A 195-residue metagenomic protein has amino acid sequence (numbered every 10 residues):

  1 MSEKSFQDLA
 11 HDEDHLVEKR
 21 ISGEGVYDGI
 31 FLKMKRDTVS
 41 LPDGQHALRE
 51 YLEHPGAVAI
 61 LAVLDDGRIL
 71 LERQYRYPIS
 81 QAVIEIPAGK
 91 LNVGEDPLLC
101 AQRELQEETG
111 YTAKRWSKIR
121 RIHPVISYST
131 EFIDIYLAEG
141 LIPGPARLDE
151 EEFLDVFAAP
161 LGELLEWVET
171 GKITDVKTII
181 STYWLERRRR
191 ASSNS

Functional and structural regions predicted by a protein language model:
M1-D28, M34: N-terminal presequences and immediately downstream first alpha-helices
S2-F6, D14-V17, A59-R103, L141: Conserved Nudix-box catalytic region and its N-terminal flanking loop in Nudix hydrolases and closely related
S22-A59, D65: Acidic, metal-coordinating catalytic segment for phosphate/diphosphate chemistry, firing primarily on the Nudix
G25-G29, Y77, I122-I133, R190: Acidic pyrophosphate-coordinating catalytic loop
P42-D43, L64-D66, Y75, A138-P143 (+2 more regions): Short loop segments at secondary-structure junctions
A47, G56-A59, K90-V176: Unchanged
L165-S195: Long hydrophobic alpha-helical segments typical of transmembrane helices together with their membrane-interfacial
